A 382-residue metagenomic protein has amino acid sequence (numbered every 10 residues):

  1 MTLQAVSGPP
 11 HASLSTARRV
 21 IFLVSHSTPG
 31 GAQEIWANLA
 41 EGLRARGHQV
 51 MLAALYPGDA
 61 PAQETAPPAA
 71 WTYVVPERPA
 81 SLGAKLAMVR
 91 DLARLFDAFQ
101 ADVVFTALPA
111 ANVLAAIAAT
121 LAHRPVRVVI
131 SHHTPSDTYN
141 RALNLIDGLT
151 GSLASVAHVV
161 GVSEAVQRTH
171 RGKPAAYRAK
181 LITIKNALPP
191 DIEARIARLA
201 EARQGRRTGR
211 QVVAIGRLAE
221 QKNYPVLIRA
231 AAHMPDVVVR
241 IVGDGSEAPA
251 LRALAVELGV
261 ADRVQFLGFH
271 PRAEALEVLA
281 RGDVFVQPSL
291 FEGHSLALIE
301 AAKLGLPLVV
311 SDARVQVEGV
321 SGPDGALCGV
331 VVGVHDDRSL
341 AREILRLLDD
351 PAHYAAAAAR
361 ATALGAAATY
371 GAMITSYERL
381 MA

Functional and structural regions predicted by a protein language model:
F22-G30, E34-A84, S246: N-terminal strand-loop element at the rim of the active site of nucleotide-sugar-dependent glycosyltransferases
G30-E41, R210-H233, S246-R252: A conserved mid-protein helix/loop that constitutes part of the nucleotide-sugar donor-binding site
T106-N112, H132: Short His-centered aromatic/hydrophobic patch
V156-I182, L188-I192: A short, active-site helix/loop in glycosyltransferases that binds the activated sugar's phosphate group
R252-H270: Nucleotide-activated donor-binding/catalytic signature segment of Leloir-type glycosyltransferases, i.e., the conserved
L290: Aromatic "clamp/platform" in nucleotide-sugar-dependent glycosyltransferases that forms part of the donor/acceptor
P307-S311, V317: Short hydrophobic beta-strand element within catalytic cores of glycosyltransferases and related nucleotide-activated
G322-D337, R346-P351: Conserved acidic donor-binding segment of nucleotide-sugar-dependent glycosyltransferases
